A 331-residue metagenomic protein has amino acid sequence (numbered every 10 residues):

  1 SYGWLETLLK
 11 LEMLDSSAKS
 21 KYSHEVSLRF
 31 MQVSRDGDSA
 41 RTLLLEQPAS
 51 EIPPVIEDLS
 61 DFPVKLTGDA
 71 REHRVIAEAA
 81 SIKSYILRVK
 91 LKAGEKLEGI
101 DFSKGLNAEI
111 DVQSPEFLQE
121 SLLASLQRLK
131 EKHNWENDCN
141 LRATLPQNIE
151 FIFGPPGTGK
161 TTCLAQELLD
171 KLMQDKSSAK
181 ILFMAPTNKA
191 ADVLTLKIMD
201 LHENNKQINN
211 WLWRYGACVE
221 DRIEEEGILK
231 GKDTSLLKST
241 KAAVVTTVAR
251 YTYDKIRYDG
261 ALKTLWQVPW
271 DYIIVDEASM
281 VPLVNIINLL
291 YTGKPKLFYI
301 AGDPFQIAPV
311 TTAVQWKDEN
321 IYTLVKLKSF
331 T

Functional and structural regions predicted by a protein language model:
S23-Q147, T195, Q207-N209, Y215 (+2 more regions): Pre-ATPase regulatory/linker segments immediately N-terminal to the P-loop/RecA-like helicase/translocase core
L145-I152, S178-K180: Pre-Walker A (Motif I) flank of P-loop NTPase domains
F151, L182-M184, A243-T247, I274 (+1 more regions): Structural motif
P156, C163-L164, L168, S177-M199 (+1 more regions): Conserved RecA-like ASCE P-loop NTPase motor core of nucleic-acid helicases/translocases
T187, R250, V268-T331: Conserved helicase motor core of SF1/SF2 NTP-dependent helicases
A191-V193, R222-E225, I307-T311: Switch/connector loops and helix/strand junctions flanking conserved nucleotide-binding motifs in nucleotide-processing
K197-L201, D259-K263, A313-E319: Short secondary-structure boundary/capping segments
I228-T292: Conserved RecA-like ASCE ATPase "motif II neighborhood" in helicase/translocase motors
